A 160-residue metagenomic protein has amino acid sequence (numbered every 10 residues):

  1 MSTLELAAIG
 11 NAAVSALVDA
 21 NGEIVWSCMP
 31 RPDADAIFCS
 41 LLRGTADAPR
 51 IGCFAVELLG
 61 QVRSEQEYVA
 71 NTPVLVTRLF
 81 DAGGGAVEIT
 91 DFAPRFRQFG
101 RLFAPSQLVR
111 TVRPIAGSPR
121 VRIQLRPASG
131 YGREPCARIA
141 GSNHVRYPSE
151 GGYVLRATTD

Functional and structural regions predicted by a protein language model:
S2-D160: Beta-sandwich/jelly-roll carbohydrate-recognition scaffolds of carbohydrate-active enzymes
